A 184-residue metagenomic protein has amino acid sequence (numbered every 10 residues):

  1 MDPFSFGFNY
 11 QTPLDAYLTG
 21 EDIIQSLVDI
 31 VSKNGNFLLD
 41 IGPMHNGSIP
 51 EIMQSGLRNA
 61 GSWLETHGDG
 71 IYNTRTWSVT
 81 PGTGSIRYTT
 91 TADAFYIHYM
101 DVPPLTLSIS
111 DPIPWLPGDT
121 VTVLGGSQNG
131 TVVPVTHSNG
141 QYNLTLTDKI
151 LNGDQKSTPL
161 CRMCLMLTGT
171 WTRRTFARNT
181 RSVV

Functional and structural regions predicted by a protein language model:
M1-V183: Mature catalytic domains of secreted/periplasmic carbohydrate-active enzymes
